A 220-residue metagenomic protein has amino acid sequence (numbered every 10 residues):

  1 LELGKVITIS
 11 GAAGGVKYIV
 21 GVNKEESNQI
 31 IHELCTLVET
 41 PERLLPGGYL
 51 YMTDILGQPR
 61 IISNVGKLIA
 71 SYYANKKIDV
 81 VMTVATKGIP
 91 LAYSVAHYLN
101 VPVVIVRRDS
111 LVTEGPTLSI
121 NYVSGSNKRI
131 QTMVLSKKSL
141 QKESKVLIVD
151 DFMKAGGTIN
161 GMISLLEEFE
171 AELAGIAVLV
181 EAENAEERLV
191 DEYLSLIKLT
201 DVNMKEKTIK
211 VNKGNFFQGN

Functional and structural regions predicted by a protein language model:
L1-I148, M153-N220: PRPP-associated nucleotide enzymes
